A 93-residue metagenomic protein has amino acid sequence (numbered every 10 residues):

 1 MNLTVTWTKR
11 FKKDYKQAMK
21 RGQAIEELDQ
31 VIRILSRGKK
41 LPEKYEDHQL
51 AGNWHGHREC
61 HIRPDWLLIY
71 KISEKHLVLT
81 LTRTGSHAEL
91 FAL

Functional and structural regions predicted by a protein language model:
N2-T4, K13-K16, K20-I25, C60 (+2 more regions): Enriched for short, Lys/Arg-rich terminal
W7-P42: N-terminal first-folded block
V31, G52-W54, I69-S73: Short alpha-helical linear motifs
I34-H61: A short, surface-exposed loop/turn module that caps and links secondary-structure elements
